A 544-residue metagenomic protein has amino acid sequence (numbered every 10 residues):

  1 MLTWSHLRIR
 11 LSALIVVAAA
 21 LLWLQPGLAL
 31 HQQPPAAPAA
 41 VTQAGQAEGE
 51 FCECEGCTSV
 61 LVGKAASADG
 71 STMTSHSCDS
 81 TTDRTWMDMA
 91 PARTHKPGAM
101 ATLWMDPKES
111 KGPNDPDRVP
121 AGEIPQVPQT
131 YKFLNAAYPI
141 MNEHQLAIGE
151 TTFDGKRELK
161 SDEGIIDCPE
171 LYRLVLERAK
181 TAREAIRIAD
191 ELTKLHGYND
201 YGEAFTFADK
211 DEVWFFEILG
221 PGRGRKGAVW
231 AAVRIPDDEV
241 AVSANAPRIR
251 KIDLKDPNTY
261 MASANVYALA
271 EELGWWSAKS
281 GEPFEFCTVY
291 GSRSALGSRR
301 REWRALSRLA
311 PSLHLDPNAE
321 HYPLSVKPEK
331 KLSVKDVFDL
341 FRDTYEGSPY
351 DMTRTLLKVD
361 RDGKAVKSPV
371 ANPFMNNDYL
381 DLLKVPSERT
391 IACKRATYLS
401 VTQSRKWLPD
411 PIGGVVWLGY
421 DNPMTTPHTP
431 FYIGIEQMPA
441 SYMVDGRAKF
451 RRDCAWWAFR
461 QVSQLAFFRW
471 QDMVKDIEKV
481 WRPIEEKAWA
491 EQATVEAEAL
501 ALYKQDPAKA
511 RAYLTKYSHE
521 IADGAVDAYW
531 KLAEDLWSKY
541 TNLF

Functional and structural regions predicted by a protein language model:
M1-I9: N-terminal secretory signal peptides that target proteins for export/translocation
S12-P26: Bacterial N-terminal signal peptides
W23-P38: Signal peptide processing junction and immediate N-terminal pro/mature segment of secreted/exported proteins
V41-C168, I188-K335: A contiguous strand-loop segment
Y172-R178: Short, well-ordered beta-strand elements within core beta-sheets of diverse protein domains
A268-V415: Glycine-rich, aromatic-lined ligand/substrate-binding cores of catalytic and carbohydrate-binding domains
V366-L500: Substrate-recognition/cap regions that form aromatic- and gly/pro-loop-enriched pockets for small-molecule ligands
W481-F544: Histidine-centered catalytic/metal-binding microenvironments
